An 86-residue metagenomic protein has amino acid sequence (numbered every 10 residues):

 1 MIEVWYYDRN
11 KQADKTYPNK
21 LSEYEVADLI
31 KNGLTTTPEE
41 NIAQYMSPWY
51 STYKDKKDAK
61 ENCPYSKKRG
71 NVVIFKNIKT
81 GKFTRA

Functional and structural regions predicted by a protein language model:
M1-M46, R85: Short aromatic-glycine-(Arg/Gly/Cys) micro-motifs in beta-strand/loop hairpins
P18, T35-T36, E40-A86: Short, mixed-charge low-complexity intrinsically disordered segments
